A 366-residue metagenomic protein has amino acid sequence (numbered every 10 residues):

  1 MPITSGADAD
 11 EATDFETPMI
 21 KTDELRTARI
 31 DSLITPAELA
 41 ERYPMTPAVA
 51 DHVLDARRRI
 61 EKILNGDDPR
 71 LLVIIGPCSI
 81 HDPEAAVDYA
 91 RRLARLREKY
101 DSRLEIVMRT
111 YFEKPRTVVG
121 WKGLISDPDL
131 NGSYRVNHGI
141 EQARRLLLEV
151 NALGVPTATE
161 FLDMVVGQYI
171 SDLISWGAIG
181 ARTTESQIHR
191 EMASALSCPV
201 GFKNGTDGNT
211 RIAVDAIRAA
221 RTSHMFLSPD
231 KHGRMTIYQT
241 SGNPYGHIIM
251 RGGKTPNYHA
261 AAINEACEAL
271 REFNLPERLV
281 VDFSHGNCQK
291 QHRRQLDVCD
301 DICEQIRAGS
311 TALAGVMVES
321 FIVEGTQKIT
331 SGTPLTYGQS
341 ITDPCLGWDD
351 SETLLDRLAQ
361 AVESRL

Functional and structural regions predicted by a protein language model:
T13-D31: Polybasic, low-complexity association/targeting segments
P18-E24, A90, R103-Y258, A262-I263 (+8 more regions): Active-site-facing alpha/beta catalytic cores
L25-L64: N- or domain-start disorder-to-order transition segments that initiate the globular core
P36-P44, T240-G252, L335, Q339: Gly-rich Lys/Arg/Thr-decorated short loops/hinges at beta-loop-alpha junctions or inter-strand turns that position
L72-A85, D343: Conserved phosphate/anionic-ligand binding catalytic regions in large, soluble enzymes, centered on
G76, V281, G347: Conserved, mostly hydrophobic/aromatic
F321-S364: Internal helix-turn-beta structural module
